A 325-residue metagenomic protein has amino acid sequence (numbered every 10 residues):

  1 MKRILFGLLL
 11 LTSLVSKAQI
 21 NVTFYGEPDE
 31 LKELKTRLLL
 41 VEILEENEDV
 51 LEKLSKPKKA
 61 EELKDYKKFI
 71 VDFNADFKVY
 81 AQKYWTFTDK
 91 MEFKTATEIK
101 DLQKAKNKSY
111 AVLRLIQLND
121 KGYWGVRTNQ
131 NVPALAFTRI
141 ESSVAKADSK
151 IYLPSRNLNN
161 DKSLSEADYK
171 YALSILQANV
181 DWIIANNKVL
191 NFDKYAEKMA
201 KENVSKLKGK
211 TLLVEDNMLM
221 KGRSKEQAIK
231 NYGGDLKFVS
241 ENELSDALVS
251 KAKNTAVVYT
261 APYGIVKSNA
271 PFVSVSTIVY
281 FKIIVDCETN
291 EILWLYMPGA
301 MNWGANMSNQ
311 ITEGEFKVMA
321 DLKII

Functional and structural regions predicted by a protein language model:
M1-E27: Bacterial Sec-dependent N-terminal signal peptides
Q19-K59, L63, M218-I325: Hydrophilic extracytoplasmic domains
Q19-V132: Start-of-domain marker
L38-V41, K90-K94, K108-I116, W124-R127 (+7 more regions): Ordered hydrophobic segments in well-structured contexts
Y66, I70, N74-A75, A178-I183 (+3 more regions): Charged, low-complexity, helix-prone segments enriched in Lys/Glu/Asp/Gln
E98-A172, G299, E313-I325: Extreme N-terminal leader/targeting regions
N129-L248: Acidic, serine/threonine- and glycine-rich low-complexity intrinsically disordered segments that serve as flexible
